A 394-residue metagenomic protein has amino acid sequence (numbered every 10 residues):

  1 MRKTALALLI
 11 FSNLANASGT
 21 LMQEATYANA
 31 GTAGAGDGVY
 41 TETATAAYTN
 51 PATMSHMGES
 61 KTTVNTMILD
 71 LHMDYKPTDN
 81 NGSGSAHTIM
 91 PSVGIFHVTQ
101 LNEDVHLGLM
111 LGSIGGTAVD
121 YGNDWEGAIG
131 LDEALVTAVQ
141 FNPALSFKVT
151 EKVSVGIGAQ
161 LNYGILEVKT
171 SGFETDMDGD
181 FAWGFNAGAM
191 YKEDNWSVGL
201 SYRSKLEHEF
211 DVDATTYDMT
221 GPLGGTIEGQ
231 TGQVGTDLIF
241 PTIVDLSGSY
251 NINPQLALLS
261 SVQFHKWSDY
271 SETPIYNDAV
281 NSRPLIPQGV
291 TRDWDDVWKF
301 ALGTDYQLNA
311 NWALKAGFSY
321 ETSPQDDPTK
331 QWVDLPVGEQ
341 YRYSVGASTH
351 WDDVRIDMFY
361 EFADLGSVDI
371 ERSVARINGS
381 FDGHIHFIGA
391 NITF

Functional and structural regions predicted by a protein language model:
M1-A17: Gram-negative bacterial Sec-dependent N-terminal signal peptides
S18-A33, D37, E42, P77-G82 (+1 more regions): Outer-membrane beta-barrel porins/channels
T20-G36, S55-H72: Transmembrane beta-strand segments of Gram-negative outer membrane beta-barrel proteins
T41-T45, M67: A structural signal for hydrophobic alpha-helical transmembrane segments in multi-pass membrane proteins
A47-T53: N-terminal periplasmic accessory domains that precede and gate Gram-negative outer-membrane beta-barrel machines
T53-H56, Y191: Conserved hydrophobic "DFG−1" position in protein kinase catalytic cores
M54-S55, D70, G115, E151: Glycine-rich nucleotide phosphate-binding loop and flanking beta-alpha elements of Rossmann-like dinucleotide-binding
